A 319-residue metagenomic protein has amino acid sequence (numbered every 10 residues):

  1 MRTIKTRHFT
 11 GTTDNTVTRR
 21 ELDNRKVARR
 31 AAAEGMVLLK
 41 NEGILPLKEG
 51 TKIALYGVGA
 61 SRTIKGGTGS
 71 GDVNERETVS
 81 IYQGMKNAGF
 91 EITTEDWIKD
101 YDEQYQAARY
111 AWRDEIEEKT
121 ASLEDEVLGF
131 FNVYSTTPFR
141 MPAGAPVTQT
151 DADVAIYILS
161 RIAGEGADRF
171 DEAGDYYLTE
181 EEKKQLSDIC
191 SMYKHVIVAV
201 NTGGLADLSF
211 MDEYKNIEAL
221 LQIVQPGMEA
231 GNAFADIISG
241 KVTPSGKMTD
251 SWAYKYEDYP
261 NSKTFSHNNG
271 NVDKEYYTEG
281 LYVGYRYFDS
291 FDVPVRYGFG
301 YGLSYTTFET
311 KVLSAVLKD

Functional and structural regions predicted by a protein language model:
M1-D319: C-terminal non-catalytic regions of proteins with extracellular/luminal or membrane-system context
